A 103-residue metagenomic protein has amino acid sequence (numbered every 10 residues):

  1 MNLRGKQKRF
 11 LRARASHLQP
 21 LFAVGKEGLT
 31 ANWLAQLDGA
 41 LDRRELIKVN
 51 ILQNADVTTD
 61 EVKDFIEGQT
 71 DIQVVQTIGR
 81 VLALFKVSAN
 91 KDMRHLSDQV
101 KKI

Functional and structural regions predicted by a protein language model:
M1-I103: Positively charged, polar, low-complexity stretches
